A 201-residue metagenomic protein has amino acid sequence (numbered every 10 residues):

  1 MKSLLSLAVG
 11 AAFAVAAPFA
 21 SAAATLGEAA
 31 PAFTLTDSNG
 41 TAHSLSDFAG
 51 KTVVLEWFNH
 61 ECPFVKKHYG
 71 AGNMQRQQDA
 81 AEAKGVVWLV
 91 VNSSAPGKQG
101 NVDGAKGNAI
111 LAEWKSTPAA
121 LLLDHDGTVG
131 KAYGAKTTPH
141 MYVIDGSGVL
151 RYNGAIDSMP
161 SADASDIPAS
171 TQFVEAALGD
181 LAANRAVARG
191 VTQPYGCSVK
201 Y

Functional and structural regions predicted by a protein language model:
M1-V9: Bacterial N-terminal signal peptides that target proteins for export
A17-P18: N-terminal signal peptide c-region/cleavage motif recognized by signal peptidases
F33-V53: A short beta-strand-turn-helix
S46-K66, L178: Short active-site neighborhood of thiol/selenol oxidoreductases, capturing the structured segment around
G50-V53, A83-W88, S116-A119, G146-S147: Loop/turn elements at helix/coil->beta-strand transitions in domains of secreted/extracellular proteins
K66-W114, H125-A132: Structural microenvironment flanking redox-active thiols in thiol-disulfide oxidoreductases
N108-D145, L150: Short, internal strand/loop/helix patches that form the active-site neighborhood or redox-interaction surface
V143-Y201: Thiol-/selenol-based redox modules, centered on thioredoxin-like and closely related oxidoreductase domains
